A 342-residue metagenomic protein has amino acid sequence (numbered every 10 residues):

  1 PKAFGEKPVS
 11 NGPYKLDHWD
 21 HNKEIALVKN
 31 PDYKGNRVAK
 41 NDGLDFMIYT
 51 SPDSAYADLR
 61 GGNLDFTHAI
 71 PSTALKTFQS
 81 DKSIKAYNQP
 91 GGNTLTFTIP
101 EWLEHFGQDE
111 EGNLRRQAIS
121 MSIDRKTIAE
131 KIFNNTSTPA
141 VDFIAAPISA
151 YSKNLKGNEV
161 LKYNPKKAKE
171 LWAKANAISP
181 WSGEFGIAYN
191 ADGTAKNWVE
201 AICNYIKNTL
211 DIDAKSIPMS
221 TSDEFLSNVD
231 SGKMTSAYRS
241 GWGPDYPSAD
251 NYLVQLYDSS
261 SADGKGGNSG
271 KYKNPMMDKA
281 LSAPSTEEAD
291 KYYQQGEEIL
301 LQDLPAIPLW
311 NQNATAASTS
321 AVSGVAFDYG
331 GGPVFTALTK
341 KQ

Functional and structural regions predicted by a protein language model:
P1-V38, G43: Gly/Pro-rich hinge or "lid" segments in bacterial periplasmic/extracellular proteins
G5, P31-T77: Ligand-site clamp/hinge motif
S10, R37-D42, P165-G186: Immediate post-signal peptide segment of exported/extracytoplasmic ligand-binding proteins
G12-P13, N41-G43, G92-V141, G183-G193 (+1 more regions): Alpha-helical secondary-structure segments
Y14, P139-A175, D192-N197: Structural transition elements
D20, E24, S122-Y151, T194-N204 (+1 more regions): Detector for C-terminal structural segments
D53-D65, T77-D81, L114, E200-T209 (+1 more regions): Short helices/loops that flank or line small-molecule/ion binding pockets
I70-D81, P244-A249: A ligand-binding cleft/hinge motif common to bilobed small-molecule-binding domains
